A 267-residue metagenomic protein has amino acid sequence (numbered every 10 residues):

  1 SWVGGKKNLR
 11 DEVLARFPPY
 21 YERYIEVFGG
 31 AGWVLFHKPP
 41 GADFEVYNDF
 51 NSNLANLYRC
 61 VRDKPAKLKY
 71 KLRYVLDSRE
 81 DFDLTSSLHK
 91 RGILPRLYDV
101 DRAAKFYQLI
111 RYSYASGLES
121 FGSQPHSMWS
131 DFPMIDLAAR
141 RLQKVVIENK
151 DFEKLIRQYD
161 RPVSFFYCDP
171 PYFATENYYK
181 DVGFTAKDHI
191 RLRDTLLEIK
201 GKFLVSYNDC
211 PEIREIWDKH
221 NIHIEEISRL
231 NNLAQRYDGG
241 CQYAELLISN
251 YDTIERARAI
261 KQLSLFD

Functional and structural regions predicted by a protein language model:
S1-G29, W33-V34, P40: S-adenosyl-L-methionine
S1-L9, R16-P19, A55, R62-Y178 (+3 more regions): SAM-dependent nucleic-acid methyltransferase catalytic core
V27-F28, N48, E148-K150, C168-P170 (+2 more regions): Short His-Asn-centered micro-motif
G29-W33, P133-M134, N208-P211, D252: Short, polar loop motifs at secondary-structure junctions
H37-G41, A139, R157-R161, I213-H220: Short loop/helix-cap segments at secondary-structure boundaries that form the rim of catalytic
D43-V46: Short beta-strand element of Class I
N51: Conserved SAM/SAH-binding beta-strand->alpha-helix loop
T185-D267: Long, positively charged, glycine-interspersed low-complexity recognition regions
